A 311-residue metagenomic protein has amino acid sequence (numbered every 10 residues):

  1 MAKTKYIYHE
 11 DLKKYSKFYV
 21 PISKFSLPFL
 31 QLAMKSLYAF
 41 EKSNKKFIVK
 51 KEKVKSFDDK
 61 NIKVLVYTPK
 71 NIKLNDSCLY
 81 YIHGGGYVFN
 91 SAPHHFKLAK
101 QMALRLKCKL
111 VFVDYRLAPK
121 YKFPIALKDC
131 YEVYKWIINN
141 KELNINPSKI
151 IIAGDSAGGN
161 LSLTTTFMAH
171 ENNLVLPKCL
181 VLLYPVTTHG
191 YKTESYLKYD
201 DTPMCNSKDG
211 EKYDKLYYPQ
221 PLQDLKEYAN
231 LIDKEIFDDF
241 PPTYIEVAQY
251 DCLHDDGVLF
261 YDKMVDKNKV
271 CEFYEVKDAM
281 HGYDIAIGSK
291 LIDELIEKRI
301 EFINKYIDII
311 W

Functional and structural regions predicted by a protein language model:
M1-P69, W311: A glycine/proline-hinged amphipathic helix-loop "lid/cap" segment that gates access to hydrophobic ligand pockets
V20, K50-K55, D59-W311: Alpha/beta-hydrolase superfamily serine-hydrolase fold, recognizing
